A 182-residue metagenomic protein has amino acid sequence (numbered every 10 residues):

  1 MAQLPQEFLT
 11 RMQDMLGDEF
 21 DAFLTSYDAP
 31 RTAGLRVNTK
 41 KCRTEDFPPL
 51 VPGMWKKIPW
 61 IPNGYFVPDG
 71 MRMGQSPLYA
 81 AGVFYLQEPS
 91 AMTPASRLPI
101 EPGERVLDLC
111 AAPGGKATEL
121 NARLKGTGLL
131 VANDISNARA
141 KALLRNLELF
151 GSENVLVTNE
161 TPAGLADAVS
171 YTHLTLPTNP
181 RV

Functional and structural regions predicted by a protein language model:
M1-L176: S-adenosylmethionine
